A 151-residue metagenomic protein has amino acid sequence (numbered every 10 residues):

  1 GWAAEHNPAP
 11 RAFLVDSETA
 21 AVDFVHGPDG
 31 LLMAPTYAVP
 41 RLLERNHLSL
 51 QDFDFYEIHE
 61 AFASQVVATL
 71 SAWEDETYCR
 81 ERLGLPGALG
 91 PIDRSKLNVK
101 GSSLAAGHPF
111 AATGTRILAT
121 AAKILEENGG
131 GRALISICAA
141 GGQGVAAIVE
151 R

Functional and structural regions predicted by a protein language model:
G1-R151: Claisen-condensing/thiolase-fold acyl-transfer catalytic domains that form or cleave C-C bonds in fatty acid
